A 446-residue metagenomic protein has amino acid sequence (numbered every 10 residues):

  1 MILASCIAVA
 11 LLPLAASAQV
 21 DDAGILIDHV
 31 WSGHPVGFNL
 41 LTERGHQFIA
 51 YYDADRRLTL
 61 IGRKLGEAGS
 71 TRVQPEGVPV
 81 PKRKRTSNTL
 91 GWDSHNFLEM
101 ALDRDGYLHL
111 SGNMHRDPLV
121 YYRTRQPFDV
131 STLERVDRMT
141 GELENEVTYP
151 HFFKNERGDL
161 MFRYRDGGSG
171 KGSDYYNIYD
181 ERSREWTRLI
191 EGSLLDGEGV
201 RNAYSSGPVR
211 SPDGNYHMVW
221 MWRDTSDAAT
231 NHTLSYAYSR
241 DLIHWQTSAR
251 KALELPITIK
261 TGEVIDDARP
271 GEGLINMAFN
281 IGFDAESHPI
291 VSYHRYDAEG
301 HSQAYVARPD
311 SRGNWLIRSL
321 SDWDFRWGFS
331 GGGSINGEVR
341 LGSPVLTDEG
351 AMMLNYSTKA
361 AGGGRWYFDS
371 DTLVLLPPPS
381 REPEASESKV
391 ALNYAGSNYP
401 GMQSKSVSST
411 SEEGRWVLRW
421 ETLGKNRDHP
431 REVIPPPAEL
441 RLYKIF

Functional and structural regions predicted by a protein language model:
A4-P13: Bacterial N-terminal signal peptides
L14-A18: Sec/Tat signal peptide C-region and signal peptidase I cleavage site
Q19-F446: Extracellular, repeat-based ectodomains that mediate carbohydrate processing or recognition
